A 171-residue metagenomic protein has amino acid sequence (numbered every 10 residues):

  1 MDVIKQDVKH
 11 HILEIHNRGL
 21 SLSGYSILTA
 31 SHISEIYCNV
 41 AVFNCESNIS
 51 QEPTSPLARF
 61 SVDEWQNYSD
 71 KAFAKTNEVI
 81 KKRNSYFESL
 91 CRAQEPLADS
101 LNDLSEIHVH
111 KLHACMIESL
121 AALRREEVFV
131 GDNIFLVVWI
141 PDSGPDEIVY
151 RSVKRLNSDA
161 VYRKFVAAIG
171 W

Functional and structural regions predicted by a protein language model:
M1-S26: Short N-terminal edge-element motif at the start of the domain
I4, V8, I117-L120, I134 (+2 more regions): Leucine-rich tandem repeat or coiled-coil scaffolds
I12-E14, L120-E126: Intrinsically disordered, low-complexity boundary segments flanking structured domains
R18-L57: N-terminal interaction modules that seed assembly of large macromolecular complexes
I27, C38, F60, M116 (+1 more regions): Generic structural hydrophobic/aromatic packing signal, biased to beta-strands
V40-C45, E78, S152-L156: Generic alpha-helical propensity signal that fires on short helical segments and nearby coil/disordered stretches
E46-A114, A122: Polybasic, proline/glycine-rich intrinsically disordered low-complexity segments
R125-W171: Glycine-rich, aromatic-bearing surface loops/beta-hairpins
